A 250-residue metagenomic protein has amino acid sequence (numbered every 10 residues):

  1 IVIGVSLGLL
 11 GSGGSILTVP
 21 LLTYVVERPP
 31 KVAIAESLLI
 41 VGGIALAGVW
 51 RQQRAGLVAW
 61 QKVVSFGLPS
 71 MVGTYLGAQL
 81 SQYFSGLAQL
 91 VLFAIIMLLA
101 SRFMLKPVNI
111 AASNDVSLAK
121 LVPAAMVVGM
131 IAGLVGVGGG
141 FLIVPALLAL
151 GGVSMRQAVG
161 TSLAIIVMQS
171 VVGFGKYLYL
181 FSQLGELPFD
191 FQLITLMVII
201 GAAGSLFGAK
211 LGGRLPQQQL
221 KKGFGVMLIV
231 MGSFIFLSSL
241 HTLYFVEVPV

Functional and structural regions predicted by a protein language model:
I1-S6, L17-V19, T23-V25, P30-K31 (+4 more regions): Juxtamembrane transmembrane-helix boundary motif
G11-T18, G136-A146: Transmembrane helix boundary and interhelical junction motifs in multipass membrane proteins
I34-G42, M71, S162-S170, L228: Transmembrane helix-bundle signature of multi-pass membrane transporters/permeases
G42, V108-I110, G173-G175: Short acidic/polar alpha-helix capping motifs at helix-coil junctions
L134, V167-L178: Hydrophobic alpha-helical segments of membrane proteins
I143-A164, M168-V171: Aromatic-anchored, glycine/proline-accented short structural segments that stabilize local strand-turns or short
